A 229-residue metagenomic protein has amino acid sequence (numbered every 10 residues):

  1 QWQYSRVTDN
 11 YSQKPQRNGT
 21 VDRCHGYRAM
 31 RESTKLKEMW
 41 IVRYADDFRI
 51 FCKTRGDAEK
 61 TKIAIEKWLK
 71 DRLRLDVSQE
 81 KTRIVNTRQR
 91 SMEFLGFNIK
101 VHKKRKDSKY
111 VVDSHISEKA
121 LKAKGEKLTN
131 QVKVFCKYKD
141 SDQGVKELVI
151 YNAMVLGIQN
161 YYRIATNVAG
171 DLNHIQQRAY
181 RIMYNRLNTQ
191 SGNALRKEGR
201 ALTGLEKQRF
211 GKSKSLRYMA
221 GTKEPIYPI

Functional and structural regions predicted by a protein language model:
Q1-I229: Non-catalytic terminal/accessory segments
